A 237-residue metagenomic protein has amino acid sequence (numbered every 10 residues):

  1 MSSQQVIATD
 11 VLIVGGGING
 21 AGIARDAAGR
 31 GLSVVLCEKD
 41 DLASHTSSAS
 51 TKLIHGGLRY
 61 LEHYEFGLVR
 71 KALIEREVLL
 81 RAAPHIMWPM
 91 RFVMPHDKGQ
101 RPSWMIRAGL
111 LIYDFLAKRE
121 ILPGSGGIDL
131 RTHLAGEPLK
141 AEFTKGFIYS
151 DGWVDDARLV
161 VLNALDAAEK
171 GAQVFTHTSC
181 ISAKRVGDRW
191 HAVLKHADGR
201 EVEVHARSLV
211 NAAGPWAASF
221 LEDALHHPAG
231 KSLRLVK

Functional and structural regions predicted by a protein language model:
Q5-N19: Beta1/beta-strand and adjacent pyrophosphate-binding region of the FAD-binding site in flavoprotein oxidoreductases
V14, V204-G214: Short hydrophobic core segments
N19, L42, W216: Conserved Rossmann-like nucleotide-cofactor binding loop
A28-S48: Glycine-rich FAD pyrophosphate-binding loop
K52-G136: Dinucleotide-binding Rossmann-like beta1-alpha1 core, especially the glycine-rich loop that anchors the ADP
I54, P228-K237: Central beta-strand plus flanking loop segment that forms part of the substrate or channel wall within the catalytic
F147-R207: Helical element adjacent to the flavin cofactor pocket in flavoenzyme catalytic cores
N211-P228: Flavin (primarily FAD) binding-site architecture
